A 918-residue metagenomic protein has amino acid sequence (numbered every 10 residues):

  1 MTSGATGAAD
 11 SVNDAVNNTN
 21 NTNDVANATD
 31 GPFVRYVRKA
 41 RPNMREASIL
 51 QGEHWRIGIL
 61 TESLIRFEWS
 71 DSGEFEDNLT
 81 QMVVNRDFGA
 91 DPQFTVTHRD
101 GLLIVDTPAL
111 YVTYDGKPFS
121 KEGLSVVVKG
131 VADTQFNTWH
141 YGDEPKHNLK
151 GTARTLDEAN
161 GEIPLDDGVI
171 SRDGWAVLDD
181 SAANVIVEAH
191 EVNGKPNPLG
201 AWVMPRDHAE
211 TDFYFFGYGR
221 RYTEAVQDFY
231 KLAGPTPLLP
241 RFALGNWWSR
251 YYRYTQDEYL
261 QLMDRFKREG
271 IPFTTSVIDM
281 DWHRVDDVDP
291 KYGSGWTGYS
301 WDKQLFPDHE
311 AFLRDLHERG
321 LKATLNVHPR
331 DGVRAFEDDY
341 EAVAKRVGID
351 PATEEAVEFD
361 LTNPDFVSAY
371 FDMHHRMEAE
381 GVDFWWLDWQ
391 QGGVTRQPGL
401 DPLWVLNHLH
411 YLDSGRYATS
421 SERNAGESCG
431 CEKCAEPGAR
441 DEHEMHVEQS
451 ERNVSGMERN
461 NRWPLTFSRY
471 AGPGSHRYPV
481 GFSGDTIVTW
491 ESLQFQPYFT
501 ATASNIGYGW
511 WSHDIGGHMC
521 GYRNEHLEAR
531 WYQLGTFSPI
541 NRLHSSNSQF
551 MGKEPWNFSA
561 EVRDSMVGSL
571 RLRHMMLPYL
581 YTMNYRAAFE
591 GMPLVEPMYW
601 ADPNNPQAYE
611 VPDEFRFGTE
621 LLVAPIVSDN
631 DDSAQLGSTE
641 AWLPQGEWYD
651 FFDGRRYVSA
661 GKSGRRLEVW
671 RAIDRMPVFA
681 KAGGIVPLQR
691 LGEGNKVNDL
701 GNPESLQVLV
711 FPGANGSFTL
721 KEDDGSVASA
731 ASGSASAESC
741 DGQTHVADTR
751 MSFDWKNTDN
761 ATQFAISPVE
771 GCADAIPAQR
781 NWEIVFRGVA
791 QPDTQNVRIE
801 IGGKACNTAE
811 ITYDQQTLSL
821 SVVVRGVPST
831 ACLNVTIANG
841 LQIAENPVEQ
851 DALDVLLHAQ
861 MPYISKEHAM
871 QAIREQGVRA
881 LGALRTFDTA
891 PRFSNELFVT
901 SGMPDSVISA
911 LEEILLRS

Functional and structural regions predicted by a protein language model:
V25-Y36, A40-R41, V112, V126-R675 (+6 more regions): Catalytic-domain carbohydrate-binding cleft regions of carbohydrate-active enzymes
R35-G73: N-terminal-proximal low-complexity accessory segments that begin disordered and transition into the first
I57, I65-W69, V105-V112, L622-P625 (+1 more regions): Short, well-ordered beta-strand segments enriched in hydrophobic/aromatic residues
L60-D100: A low-complexity, Ser/Thr/Gly/Pro-enriched, surface-exposed linker/loop concept that marks segments flanking
I65-G73, D631-P644, G771-P792: Surface-exposed beta-strand/loop patches in extracellular or lumenal glycoproteins
D77-V84, A641-G654, I784-N807: Solvent-exposed beta-hairpin/edge-strand motifs
D106-L124: Hydrophobic or amphipathic alpha-helical targeting/insertion segments
A680-N807, D814-T817, V824-S918: Accessory, solvent-exposed terminal regions and/or long lumenal/extracellular loops of proteins
